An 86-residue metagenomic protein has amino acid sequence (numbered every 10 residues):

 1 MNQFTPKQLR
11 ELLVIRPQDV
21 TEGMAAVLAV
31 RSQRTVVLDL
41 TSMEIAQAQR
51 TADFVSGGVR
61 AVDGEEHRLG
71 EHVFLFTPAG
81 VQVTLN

Functional and structural regions predicted by a protein language model:
M1-E44, Q49-N86: Positively charged, small/polar-rich N-terminal and surface patches that mediate targeting and assembly and bind
